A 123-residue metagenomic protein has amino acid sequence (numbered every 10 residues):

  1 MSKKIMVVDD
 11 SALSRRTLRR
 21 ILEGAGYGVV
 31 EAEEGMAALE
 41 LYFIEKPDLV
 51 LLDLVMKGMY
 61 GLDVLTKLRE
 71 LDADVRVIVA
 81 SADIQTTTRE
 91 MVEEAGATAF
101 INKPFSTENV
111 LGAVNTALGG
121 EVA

Functional and structural regions predicted by a protein language model:
R16-G24, E90: Charged docking surfaces used in two-component/phosphorelay signaling
G26-E33, L41: Short hydrophobic/Thr-rich beta-strand motif most characteristic of the beta2 strand and flanking loop of CheY-like
E34-A37, Y60-D63: Acidic catalytic/metal-coordinating carboxylates
E45-L51: Active-site beta3 strand of CheY-like receiver
M56: Receiver (REC) domain active-site loop signature in two-component systems and cognate sites in sensor histidine kinases
D63, I84-A99, N109-G112: Alpha4 helix (beta4-alpha4-beta5 surface) of REC/receiver domains from two-component response regulators
K103: A Lys-centered signature of the CheY-like receiver
